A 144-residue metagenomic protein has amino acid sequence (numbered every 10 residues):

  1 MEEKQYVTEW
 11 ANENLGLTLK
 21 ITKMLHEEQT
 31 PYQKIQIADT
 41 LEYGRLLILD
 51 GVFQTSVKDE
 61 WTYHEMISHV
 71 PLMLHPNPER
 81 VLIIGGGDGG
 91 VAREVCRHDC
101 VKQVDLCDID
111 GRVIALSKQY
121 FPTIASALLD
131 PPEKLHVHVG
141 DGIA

Functional and structural regions predicted by a protein language model:
M1-L46: N-terminal auxiliary segments of SAM/dcSAM-dependent transferases
E2-K4, T55-A144: The AdoMet/dcAdoMet-binding core of the Class I SAM-like
E13, L41, I48, L82-I83 (+1 more regions): Generic detector of intrinsically disordered, low-complexity, polar/charged segments
